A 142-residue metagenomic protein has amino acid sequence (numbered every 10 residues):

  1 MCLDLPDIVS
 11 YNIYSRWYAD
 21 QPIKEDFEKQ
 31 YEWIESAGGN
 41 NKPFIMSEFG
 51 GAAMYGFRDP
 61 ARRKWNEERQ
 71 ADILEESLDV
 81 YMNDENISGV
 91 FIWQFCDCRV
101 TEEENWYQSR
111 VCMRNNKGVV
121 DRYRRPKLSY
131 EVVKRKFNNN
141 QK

Functional and structural regions predicted by a protein language model:
M1-K142: Substrate-binding clefts and catalytic carboxylate motifs of secreted carbohydrate-active enzymes
